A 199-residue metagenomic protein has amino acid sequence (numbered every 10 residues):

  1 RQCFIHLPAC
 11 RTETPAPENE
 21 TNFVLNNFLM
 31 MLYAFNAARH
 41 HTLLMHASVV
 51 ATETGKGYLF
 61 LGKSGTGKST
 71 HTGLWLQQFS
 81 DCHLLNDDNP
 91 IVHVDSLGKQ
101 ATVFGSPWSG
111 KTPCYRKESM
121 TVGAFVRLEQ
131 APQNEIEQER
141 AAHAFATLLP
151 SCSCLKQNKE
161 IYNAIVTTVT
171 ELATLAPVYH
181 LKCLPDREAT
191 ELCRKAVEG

Functional and structural regions predicted by a protein language model:
R1-F35, K195-G199: Charged, amphipathic alpha-helical linker segments immediately N-terminal to NTP-binding catalytic cores
Q2-H6, L44, V178-H180: Ordered hydrophobic segments in well-structured contexts
A34-A51: Conserved NTPase motor "head" modules and their coupling/switch loops across ABC/AAA+ ATPases, GTPases, and GHKL ATPases
H46-K63, L76-G199: Glycine-rich, often acidic-flanked micro-motifs that create phosphate/phosphodiester-binding or positioning elements
T66-G67: Conserved glycine(s) of the Walker
H71-T72: Post-Walker A alpha-helix
